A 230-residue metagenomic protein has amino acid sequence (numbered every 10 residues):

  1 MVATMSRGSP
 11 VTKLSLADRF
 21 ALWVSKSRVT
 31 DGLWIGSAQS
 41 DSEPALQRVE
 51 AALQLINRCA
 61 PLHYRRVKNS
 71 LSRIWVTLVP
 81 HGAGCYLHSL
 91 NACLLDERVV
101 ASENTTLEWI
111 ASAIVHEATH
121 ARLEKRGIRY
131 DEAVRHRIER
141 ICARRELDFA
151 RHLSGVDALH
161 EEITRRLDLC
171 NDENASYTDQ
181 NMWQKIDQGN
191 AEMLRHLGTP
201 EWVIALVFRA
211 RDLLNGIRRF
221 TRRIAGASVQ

Functional and structural regions predicted by a protein language model:
M1-S25, D212-Q230: N-terminal low-structure segments adjacent to metalloprotease catalytic domains across cellular compartments
A21-A92, R151-G155: Auxiliary, metal-adjacent structural segments of Zn-dependent hydrolase domains
G84, H88, L107-A111, R137: Anionic, Ser/Thr-rich low-complexity intrinsically disordered regions
E97-A113, A133: Short pre-active-site segment immediately N-terminal to the catalytic Zn-binding motif
S112-K125: Active-site recognition of the HExxH zinc-binding catalytic motif
E132-D168: Post-HExxH zinc-binding segment in Zn-dependent metallohydrolases
V156-E192: Acidic/His/Gly-enriched intrinsically disordered linker/tail segments that often contain short helix/coil "MoRF-like"
Y177-Q230: Pan-zinc metallopeptidase signature
